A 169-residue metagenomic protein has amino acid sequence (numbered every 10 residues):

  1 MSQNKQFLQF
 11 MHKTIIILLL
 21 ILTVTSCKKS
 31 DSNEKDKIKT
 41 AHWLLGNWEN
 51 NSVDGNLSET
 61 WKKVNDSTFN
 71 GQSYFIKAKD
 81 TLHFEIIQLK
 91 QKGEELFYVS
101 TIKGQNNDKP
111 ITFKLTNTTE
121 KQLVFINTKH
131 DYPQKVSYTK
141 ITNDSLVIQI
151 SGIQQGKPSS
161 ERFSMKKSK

Functional and structural regions predicted by a protein language model:
M1-M11: N-terminal secretory signal peptides that target proteins for export/translocation
H12-L18: Sec-dependent signal peptide recognition, specifically the positively charged N-region followed immediately by
T23-S26: C-terminal motif of bacterial Sec signal peptides marking the signal peptidase cleavage site
K28-S30: Bacterial signal peptide processing site
N33-N47: N-terminal helix-cap/turn-to-beta initiation motif at the start of protein domains
L57-K129: Central antiparallel beta-sheet cores of small beta-barrel/beta-sandwich binding domains
D108-P110, E120, S145-K169: Edge beta-strand at a domain terminus
E120-K121, F125-N127, D131-T139, S151: Well-ordered alpha/beta subsegment
